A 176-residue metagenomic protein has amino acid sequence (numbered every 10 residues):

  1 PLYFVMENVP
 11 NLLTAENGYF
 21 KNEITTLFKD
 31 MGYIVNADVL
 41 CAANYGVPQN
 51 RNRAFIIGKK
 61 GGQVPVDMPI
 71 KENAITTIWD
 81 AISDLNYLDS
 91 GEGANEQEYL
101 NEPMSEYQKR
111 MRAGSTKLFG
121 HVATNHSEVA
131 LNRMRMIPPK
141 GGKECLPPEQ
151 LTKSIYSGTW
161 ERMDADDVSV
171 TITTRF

Functional and structural regions predicted by a protein language model:
P1-K59: Conserved Class I SAM-dependent methyltransferase catalytic core
L27, R53-F176: S-adenosyl-L-methionine-dependent DNA methyltransferase catalytic core
